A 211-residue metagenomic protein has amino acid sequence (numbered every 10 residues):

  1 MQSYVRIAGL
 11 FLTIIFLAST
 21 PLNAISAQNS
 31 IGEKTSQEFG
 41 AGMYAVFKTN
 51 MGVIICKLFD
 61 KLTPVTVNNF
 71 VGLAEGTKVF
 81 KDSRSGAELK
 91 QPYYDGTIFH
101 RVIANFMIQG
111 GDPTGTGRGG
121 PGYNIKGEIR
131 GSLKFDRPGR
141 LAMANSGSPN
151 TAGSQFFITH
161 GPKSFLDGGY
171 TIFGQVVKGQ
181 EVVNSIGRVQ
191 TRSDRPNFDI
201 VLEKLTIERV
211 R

Functional and structural regions predicted by a protein language model:
Q2-G9, L17-R211: Cyclophilin-like peptidyl-prolyl cis-trans isomerases
